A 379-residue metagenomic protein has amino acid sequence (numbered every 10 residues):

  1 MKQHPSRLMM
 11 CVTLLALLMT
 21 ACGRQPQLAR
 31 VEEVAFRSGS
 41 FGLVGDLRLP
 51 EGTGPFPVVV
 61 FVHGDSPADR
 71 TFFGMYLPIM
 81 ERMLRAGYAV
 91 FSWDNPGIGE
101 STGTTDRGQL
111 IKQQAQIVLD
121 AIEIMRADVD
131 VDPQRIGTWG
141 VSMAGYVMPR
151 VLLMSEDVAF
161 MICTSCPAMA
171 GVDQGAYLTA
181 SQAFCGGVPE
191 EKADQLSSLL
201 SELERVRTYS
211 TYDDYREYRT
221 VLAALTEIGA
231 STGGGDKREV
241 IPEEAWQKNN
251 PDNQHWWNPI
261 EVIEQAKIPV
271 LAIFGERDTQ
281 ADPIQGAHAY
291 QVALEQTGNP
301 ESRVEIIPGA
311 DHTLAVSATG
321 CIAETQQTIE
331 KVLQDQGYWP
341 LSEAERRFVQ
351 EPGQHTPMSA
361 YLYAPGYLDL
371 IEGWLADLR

Functional and structural regions predicted by a protein language model:
P26-G52: N-terminal cap/lid segment of alpha/beta-hydrolase-fold proteins
P55-G64: Short beta-strand element of the alpha/beta-hydrolase
D69-I79, N95: The serine-hydrolase catalytic nucleophile loop
R82-T102: Conserved alpha/beta-hydrolase
G108-D128: Alpha/beta-hydrolase active-site loop
I124-V188: Primarily recognizes the serine-hydrolase "nucleophile elbow" in alpha/beta-hydrolase and SGNH/GDSL folds
I162-Q265: Accessory cap/linker subdomain of secreted extracellular hydrolases
A266, A272-F274: Short beta-strand/loop motif that positions the catalytic acidic residue of the alpha/beta-hydrolase fold
